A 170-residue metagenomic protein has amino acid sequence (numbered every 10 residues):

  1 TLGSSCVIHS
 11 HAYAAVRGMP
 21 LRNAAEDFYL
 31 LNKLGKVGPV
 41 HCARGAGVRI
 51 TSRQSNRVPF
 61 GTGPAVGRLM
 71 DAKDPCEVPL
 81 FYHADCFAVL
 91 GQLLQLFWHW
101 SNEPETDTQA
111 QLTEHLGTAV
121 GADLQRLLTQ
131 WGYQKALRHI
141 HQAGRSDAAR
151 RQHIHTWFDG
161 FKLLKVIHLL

Functional and structural regions predicted by a protein language model:
T1-V16: Conserved nucleotide-sugar donor-binding and metal-coordinating catalytic region shared by glycosyltransferases
I8, L30, A43, V48-I50 (+1 more regions): Generic structural hydrophobic/aromatic packing signal, biased to beta-strands
R22, L34-R49, S55-N56: Catalytic donor-sugar/metal-binding loop of nucleotide-sugar-dependent glycosyltransferases
R22-Y29: Acidic donor-binding loop at a coil-to-helix junction in glycosyltransferase catalytic cores that engages
H41, R53-P75: PAPS-dependent sulfotransferase catalytic core
G67-L170: Terminal low-complexity segments of carbohydrate-biosynthetic enzymes
